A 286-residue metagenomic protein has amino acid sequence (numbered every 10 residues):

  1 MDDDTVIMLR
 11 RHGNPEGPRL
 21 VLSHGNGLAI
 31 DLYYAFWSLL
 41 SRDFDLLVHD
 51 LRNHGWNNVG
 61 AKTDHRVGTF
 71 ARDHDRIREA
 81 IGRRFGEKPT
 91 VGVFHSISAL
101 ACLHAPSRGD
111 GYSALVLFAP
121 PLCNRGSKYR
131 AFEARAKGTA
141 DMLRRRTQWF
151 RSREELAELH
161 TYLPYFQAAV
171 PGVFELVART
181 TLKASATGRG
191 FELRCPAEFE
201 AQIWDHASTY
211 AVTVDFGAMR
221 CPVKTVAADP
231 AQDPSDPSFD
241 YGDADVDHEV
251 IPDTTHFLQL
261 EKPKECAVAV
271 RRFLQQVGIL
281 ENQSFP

Functional and structural regions predicted by a protein language model:
M1-L22, R42-D45, G82-G86, R271 (+1 more regions): Alpha/beta-hydrolase fold catalytic core
R10-V59: Conserved HGGG/HGGXW glycine-rich cap/lid loop of the alpha/beta-hydrolase fold
L51-V93, V268: Active-site loop/oxyanion-hole signature of alpha/beta-hydrolase fold enzymes
E87-R130: Conserved hydrolase catalytic core segment
F118-F150: A catalytic-pocket lid/entrance helix-loop region that shapes and gates access to the active site across common
T147-I203: Conserved alpha/beta-hydrolase catalytic His-Asp/Glu region
K183-G242: Conserved serine/cysteine hydrolase catalytic core
T254-P263, A267: Catalytic histidine-centered segment of alpha/beta-hydrolase-like enzymes
